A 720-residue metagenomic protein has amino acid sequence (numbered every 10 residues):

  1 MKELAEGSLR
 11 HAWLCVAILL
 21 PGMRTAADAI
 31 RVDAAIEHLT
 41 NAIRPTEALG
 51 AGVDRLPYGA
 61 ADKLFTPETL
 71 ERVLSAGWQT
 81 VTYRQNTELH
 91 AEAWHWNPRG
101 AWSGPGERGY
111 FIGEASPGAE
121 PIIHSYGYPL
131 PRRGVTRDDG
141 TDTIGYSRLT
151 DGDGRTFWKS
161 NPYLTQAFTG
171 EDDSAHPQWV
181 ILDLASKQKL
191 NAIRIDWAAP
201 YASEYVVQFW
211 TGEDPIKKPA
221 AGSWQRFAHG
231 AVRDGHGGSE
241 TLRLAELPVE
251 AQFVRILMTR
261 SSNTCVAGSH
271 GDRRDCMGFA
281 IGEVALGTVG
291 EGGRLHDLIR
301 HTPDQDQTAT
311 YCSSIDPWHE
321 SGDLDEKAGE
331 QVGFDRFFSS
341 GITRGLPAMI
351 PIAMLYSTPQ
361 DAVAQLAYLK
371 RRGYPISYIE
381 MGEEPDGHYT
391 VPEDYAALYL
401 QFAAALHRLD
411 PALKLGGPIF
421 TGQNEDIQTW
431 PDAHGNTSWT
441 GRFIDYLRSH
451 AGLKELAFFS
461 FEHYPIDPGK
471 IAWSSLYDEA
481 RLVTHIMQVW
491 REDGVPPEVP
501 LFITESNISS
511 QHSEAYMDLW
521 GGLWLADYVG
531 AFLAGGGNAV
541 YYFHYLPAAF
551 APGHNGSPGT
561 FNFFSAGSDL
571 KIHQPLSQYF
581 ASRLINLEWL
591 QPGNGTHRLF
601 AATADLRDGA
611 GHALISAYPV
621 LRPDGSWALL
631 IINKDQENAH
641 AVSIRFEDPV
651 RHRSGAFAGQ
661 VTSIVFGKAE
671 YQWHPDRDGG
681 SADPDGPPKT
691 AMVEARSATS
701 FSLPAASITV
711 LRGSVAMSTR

Functional and structural regions predicted by a protein language model:
H38-P129, T288-F334, I342-S357, D361-A364 (+2 more regions): N-terminal substrate-binding region of glycoside hydrolase catalytic domains
H95-K187, A198-Y201, T211, A221 (+2 more regions): Disordered, acidic Ser/Thr/Pro-rich linker "stalks" and the adjacent N-terminal cap of the next globular domain
A175-H176, A199-E291: Trp- and acidic/polar-enriched beta-sheet ligand-binding modules for extracellular glycan and matrix recognition
A175-P177, A185-A192, E250-Q252, G625-S626 (+1 more regions): Extended extracellular/luminal ectodomain segments enriched in beta-structured repeat modules
I350, P359, Q365, D394-A531 (+1 more regions): Noncatalytic carbohydrate-binding groove/subsite architecture in carbohydrate-active enzymes
I503, N507-I615: Aromatic/acidic polysaccharide-binding cleft in carbohydrate-active enzymes
D608-F657, F666-K668, S707-T709: Carbohydrate-binding surface patches
R651-P704: Acidic, Ser/Thr/Pro-rich beta/coil linker or hinge segments at domain junctions
